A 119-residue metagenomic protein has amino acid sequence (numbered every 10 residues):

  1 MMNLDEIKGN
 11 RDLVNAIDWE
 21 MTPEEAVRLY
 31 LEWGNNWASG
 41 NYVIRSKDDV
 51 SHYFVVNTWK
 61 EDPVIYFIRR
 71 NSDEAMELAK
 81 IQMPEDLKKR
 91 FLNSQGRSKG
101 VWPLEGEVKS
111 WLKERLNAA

Functional and structural regions predicted by a protein language model:
M1-N3, E114-A119: Short intrinsically disordered terminal tails
N3-I17: Charge-rich, low-complexity N-terminal segments
M21, E25-G106: Acidic, low-complexity, intrinsically disordered interaction modules
